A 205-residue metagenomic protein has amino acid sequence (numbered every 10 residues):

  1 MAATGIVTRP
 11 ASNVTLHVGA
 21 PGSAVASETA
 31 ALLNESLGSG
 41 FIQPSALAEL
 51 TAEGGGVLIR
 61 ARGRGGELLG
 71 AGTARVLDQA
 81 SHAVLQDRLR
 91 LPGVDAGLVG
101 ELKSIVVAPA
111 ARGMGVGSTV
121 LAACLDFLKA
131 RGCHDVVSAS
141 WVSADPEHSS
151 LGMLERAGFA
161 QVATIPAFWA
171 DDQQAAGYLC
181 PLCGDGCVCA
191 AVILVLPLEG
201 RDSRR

Functional and structural regions predicted by a protein language model:
T8-T29: A short beta-loop-alpha structural element at the N-terminal edge of CoA-dependent acyl/N-acetyltransferase catalytic
N34-Q79, D87: Active-site rim helix/loop that mediates acceptor-substrate recognition in acyltransferases
G56-R60, A71, V99, S104 (+1 more regions): Short hydrophobic/aromatic beta-strand element in the GNAT-like acyltransferase core that lines or flanks the acyl-donor
G72-S104, P166-D185: Conserved acyl-donor/pantetheine-binding loop and adjacent beta-alpha core of acyl/acetyltransferases and related
R90, K103-R112, S140-S143: A short, internal acetyl-CoA/4′-phosphopantetheine-binding micro-motif in the GNAT/acyltransferase core
A111-A123: Conserved acetyl-CoA pyrophosphate-binding loop and the N-cap/start of the following alpha-helix in GNAT-like
L128-A144, S149, M153: Conserved GNAT acetyl-CoA-binding A-motif
M153-A163: Conserved acetyl-CoA-binding loop of GNAT-fold acetyltransferases
